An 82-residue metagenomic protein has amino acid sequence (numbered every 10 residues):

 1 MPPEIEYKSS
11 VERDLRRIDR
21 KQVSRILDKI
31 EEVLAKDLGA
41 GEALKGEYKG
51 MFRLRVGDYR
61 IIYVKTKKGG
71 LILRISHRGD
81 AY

Functional and structural regions predicted by a protein language model:
M1, A40, L44, R78: Glycine-rich, flexible loop/turn motifs
P2-R17, K21-S24, D28, R55-Y59 (+1 more regions): Enriched for short, Lys/Arg-rich terminal
E31-L54: A short, surface-exposed loop/turn module that caps and links secondary-structure elements
